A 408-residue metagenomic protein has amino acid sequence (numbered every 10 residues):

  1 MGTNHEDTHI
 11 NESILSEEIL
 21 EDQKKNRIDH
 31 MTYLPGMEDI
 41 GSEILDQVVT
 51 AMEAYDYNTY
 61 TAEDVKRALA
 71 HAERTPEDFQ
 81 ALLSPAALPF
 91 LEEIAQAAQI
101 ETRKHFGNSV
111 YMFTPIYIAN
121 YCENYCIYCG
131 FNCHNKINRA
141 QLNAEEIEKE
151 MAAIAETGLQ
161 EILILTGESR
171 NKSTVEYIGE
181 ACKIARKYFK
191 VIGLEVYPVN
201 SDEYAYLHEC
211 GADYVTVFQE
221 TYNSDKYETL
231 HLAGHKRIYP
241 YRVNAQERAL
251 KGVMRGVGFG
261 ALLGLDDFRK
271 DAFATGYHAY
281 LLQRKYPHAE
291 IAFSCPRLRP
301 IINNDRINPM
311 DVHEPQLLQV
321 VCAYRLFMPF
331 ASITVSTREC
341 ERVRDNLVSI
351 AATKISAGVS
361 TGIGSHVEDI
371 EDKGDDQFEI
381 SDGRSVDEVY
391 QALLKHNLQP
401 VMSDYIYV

Functional and structural regions predicted by a protein language model:
M1-A87, R284-V408: Auxiliary Fe-S-binding modules of radical SAM enzymes
F90-Y111: Short, charged low-complexity linear segments at domain edges
A98, C126, I164, V217 (+4 more regions): Conserved, mostly hydrophobic/aromatic
K104-E146: Canonical Radical SAM [4Fe-4S] cluster-binding loop centered on the CxxxCxxC motif and its immediate flanking residues
T114, M151, I178-C182, Y204 (+5 more regions): Generic structural signal for well-ordered alpha-helices, preferentially at hydrophobic/aromatic core positions
C133-E148, I154-L250, R255-F259, L263-L265 (+1 more regions): Core AdoMet radical
L142, S173, Y177, A233-Y241 (+4 more regions): Alpha-helix N-cap and loop-to-helix initiation/capping positions
S201-E209, D266-Y280, C340-I350: Catalytic cores of alpha/beta
